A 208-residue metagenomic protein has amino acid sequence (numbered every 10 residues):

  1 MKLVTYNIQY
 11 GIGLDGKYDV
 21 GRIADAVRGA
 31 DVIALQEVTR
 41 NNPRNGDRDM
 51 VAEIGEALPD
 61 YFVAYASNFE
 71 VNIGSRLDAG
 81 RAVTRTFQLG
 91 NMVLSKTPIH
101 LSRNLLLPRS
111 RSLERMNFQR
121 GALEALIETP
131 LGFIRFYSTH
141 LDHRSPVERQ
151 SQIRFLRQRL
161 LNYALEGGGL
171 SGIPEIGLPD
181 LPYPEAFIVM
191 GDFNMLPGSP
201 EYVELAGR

Functional and structural regions predicted by a protein language model:
M1-V32, E56-A57, V71-R208: Active-site regions of metal-assisted phosphoester/phosphodiester hydrolases, unifying DNase/endonuclease modules
Q36, A66, L105: Conserved residues at the C-terminal ends of beta-strands
E37-N42: Active-site neighborhood of divalent metal-dependent phosphoester/pyrophosphate hydrolases
G46: Extracytoplasmic catalytic/substrate-binding loops of multi-pass membrane glycan-assembly enzymes
D49: Short, surface-exposed acidic-centric catalytic microdomains
A52-I54: Intrinsically disordered, low-complexity, mixed-charge
Y61-N68: Surface-exposed patches in mature extracellular/periplasmic domains of secreted proteins
